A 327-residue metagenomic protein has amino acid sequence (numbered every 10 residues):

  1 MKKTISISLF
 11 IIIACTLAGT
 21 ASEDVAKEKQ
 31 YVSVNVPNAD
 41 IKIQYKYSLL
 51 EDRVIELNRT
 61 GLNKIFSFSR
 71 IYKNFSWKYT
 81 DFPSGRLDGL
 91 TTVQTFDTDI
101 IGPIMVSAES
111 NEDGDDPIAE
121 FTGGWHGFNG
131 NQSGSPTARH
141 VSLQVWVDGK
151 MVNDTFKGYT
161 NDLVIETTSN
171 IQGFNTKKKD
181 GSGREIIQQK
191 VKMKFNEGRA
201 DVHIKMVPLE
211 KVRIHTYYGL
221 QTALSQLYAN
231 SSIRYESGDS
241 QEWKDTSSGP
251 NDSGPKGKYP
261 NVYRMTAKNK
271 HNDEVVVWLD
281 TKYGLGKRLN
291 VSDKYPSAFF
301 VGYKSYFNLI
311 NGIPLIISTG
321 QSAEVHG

Functional and structural regions predicted by a protein language model:
M1-T4: Positively charged n-region of N-terminal signal peptides that target proteins for export
S8-T16: Bacterial N-terminal signal peptides
E23-S133: Beta-strand-rich N-terminal accessory domains
V25-N63, S69-I71, T266-G327: Beta-strand-rich recognition/accessory modules
S107-N196, K211-R213: Extended, loop-rich substrate-binding clefts of extracytoplasmic carbohydrate-active enzymes
D162-E166, R199-D201, G320-H326: Intrinsic-disorder/low-complexity, polar/charged segments enriched in Ser/Thr/Lys/Arg/Asp/Glu/Gln
I187, G198-S240: Acidic (Asp/Glu-rich), glycine- and aromatic
T222-A223, N230-G302: Active-site/ligand-binding surface loops and adjacent short beta/alpha elements that line catalytic pockets across
